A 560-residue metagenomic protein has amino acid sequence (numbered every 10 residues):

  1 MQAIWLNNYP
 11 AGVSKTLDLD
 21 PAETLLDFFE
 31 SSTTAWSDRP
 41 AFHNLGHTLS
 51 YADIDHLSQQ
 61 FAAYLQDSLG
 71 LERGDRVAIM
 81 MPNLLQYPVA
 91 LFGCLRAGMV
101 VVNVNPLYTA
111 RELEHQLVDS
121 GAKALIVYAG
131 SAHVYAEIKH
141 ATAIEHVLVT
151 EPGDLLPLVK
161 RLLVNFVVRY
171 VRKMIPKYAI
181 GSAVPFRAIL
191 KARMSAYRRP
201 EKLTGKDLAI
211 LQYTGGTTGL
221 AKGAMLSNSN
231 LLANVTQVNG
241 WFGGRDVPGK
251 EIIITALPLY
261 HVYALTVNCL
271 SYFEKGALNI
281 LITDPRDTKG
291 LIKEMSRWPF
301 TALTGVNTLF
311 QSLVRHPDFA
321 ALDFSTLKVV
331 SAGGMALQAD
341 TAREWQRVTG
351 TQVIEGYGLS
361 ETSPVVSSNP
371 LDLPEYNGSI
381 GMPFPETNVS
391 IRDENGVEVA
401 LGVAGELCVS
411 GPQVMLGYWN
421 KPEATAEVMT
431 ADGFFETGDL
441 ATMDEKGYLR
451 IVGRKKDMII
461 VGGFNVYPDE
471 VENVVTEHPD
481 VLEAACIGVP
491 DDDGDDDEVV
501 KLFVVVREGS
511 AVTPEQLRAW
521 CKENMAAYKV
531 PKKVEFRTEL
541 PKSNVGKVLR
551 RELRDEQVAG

Functional and structural regions predicted by a protein language model:
A3-N7, D27-S50: AMP-dependent adenylate-forming
N7, A136-G205: ANL superfamily adenylate-forming
D38-E72, A78-L84, P88-F92, T109-E114: Conserved AMP-binding/adenylate-forming core of the ANL superfamily
S68-E72, R193-K206, L211-T255, A277: Conserved adenylate-forming
Y108, H115, G411, L416-G417 (+5 more regions): AMP-binding/adenylate-forming catalytic core of the ANL superfamily
F166, A277, F300-T304, V314-E375 (+1 more regions): Gly/Ser/Thr-rich phosphate-binding loop
L232-I252, V262-A302, H316: Conserved AMP-binding/adenylation subdomain of ANL enzymes
M382-E386, V397-V428, V466: Conserved ATP/PPi-binding loop(s) of AMP-dependent carboxylate-activating enzymes
